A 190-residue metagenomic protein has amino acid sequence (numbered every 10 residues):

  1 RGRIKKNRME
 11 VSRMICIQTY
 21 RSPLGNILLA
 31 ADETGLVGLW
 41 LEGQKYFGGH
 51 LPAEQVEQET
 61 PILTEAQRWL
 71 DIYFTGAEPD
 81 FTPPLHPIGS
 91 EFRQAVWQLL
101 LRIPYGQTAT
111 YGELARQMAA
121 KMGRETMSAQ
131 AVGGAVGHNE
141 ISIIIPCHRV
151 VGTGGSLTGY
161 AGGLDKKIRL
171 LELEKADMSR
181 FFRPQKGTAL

Functional and structural regions predicted by a protein language model:
G2-G123, M127, L173-L190: Basic nucleic-acid-binding alpha-helical/helix-turn surface characteristic of O6-alkylguanine DNA
E125-R169, M178: Short glycine/serine-rich loop segments
